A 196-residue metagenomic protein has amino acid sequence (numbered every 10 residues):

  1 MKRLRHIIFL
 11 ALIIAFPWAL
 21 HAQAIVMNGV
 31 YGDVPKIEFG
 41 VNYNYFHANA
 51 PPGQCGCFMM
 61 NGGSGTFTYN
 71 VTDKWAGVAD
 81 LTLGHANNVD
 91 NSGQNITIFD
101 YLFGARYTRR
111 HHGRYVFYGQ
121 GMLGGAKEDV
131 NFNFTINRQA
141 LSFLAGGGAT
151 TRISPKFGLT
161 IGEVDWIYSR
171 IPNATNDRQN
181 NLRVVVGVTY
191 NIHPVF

Functional and structural regions predicted by a protein language model:
F9-P17: Bacterial N-terminal signal peptides
H21-Y69, L83, V185-F196: Short glycine/proline- and aromatic-enriched beta-strand/turn motifs that initiate or cap beta-hairpins
Y31-I37, D73-W75, G113-G119, Q139 (+2 more regions): Outer-envelope beta-barrel architecture signal
V34-K36, M59-N61, I98-D100, A140-S142 (+1 more regions): Membrane-spanning beta-strands of outer-membrane beta-barrel proteins
F39-Y45, A79-L83, G119-G125, A149 (+1 more regions): Transmembrane beta-barrel strands of outer-membrane/channel proteins
A50-F58, V89-N95, D129-N137, I171-R178: Outer-membrane beta-barrel translocator domains and adjoining extracellular loop/strand segments of Gram-negative
T66-G146, G187-Y190: Gram-negative (and chloroplast) outer-membrane scaffold detector with strong preference for beta-barrel transmembrane
S154-F196: Predominantly the C-terminal beta-signal and adjacent terminal strand-loop region of outer-membrane beta-barrel
